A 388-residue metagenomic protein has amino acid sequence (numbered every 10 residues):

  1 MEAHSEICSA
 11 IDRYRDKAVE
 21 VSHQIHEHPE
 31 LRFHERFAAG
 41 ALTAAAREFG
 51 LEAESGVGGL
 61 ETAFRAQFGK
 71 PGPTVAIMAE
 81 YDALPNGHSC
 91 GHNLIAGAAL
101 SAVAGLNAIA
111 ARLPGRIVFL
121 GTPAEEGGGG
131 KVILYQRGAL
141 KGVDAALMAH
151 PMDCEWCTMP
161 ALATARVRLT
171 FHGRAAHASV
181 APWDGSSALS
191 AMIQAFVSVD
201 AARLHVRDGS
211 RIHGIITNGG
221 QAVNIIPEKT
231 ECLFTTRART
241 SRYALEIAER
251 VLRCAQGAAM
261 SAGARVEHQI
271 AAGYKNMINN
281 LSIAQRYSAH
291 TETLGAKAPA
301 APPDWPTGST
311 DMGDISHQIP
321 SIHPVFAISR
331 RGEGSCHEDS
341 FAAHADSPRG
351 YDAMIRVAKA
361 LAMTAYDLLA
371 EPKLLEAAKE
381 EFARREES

Functional and structural regions predicted by a protein language model:
M1, S5-C8, D12-V19, R32-R36 (+13 more regions): Electropositive phosphate-/nucleotide-binding environments in soluble metabolic enzymes
E2-P114: Acidic/His- and Gly-rich active-site-bordering loop/insert found across diverse amide/peptide-bond hydrolases
H26-H28, H88, H92, H150 (+4 more regions): Histidine-centered active-site/metal-ligand motif
T62-R65, Y81-S89, N93-L94, L100-A102 (+3 more regions): Histidine/acidic-residue-rich, glycine-tolerant segments that coordinate divalent metal ions
F68-A79, T158-F171, S329-D339: Acidic-glycine-rich active-site phosphate/pyrophosphate-binding loop
I193-S388: Metal-dependent amide/peptide-bond hydrolase catalytic core, centered on the "pita-bread" metallohydrolase fold
